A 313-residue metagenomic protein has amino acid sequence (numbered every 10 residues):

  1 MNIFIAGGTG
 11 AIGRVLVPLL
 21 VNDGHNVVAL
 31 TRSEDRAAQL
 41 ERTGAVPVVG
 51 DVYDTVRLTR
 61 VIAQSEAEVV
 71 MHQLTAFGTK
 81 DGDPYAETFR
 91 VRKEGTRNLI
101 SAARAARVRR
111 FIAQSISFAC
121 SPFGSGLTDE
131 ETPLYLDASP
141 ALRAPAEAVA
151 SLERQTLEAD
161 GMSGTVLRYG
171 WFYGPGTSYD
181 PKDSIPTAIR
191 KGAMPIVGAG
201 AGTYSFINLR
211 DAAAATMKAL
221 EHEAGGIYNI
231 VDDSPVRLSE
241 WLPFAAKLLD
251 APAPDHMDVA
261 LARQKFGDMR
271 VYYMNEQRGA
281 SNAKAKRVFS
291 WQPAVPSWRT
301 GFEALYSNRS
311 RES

Functional and structural regions predicted by a protein language model:
I3-H25: N-terminal Rossmann NAD(P)H-binding glycine-rich loop of SDR-like oxidoreductase domains
E34-E94: NAD(P)H-binding glycine-rich loop region in Rossmannoid oxidoreductase-like domains and their noncatalytic homologs
Y85, E94-L142: Conserved Rossmann-fold NAD(P)-dependent oxidoreductase catalytic core, especially the SDR/UDP-sugar
D137-G164: Active-site Tyr-X1-5-Lys
A144-S151, T177-S184, V197-L220, G226: Substrate-positioning beta->alpha
Q155-A159, S163-T203: NAD(P)-dependent short-chain dehydrogenase/reductase
A213-M269, S310-R311: Mid/C-terminal beta-alpha module of Rossmann-like enzyme folds, strongest in SDR-family dehydrogenases/epimerases
P296-S313: Amphipathic terminal alpha-helices
